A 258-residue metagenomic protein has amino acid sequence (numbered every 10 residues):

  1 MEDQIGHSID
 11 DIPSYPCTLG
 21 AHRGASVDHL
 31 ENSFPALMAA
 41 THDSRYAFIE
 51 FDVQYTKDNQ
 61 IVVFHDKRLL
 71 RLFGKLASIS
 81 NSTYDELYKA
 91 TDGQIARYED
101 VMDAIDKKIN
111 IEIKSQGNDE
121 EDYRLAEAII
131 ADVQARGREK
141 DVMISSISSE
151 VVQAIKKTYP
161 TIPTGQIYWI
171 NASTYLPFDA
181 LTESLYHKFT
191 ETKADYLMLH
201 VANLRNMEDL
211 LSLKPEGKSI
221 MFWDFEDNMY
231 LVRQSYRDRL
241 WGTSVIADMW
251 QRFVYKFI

Functional and structural regions predicted by a protein language model:
M1-I258: Phosphate-group recognition and catalysis centered on beta-loop-alpha active-site segments
